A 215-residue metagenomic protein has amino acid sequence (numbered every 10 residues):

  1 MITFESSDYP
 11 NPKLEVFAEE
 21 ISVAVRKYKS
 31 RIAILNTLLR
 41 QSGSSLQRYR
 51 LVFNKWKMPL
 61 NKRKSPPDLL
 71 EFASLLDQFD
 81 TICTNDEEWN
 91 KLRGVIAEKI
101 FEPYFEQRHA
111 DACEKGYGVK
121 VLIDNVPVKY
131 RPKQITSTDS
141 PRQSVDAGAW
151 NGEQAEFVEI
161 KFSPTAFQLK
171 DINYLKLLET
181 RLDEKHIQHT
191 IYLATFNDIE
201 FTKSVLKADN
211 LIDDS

Functional and structural regions predicted by a protein language model:
M1-S215: Intrinsically disordered, low-complexity Ser/Thr/Pro/Gly-rich regulatory segments
